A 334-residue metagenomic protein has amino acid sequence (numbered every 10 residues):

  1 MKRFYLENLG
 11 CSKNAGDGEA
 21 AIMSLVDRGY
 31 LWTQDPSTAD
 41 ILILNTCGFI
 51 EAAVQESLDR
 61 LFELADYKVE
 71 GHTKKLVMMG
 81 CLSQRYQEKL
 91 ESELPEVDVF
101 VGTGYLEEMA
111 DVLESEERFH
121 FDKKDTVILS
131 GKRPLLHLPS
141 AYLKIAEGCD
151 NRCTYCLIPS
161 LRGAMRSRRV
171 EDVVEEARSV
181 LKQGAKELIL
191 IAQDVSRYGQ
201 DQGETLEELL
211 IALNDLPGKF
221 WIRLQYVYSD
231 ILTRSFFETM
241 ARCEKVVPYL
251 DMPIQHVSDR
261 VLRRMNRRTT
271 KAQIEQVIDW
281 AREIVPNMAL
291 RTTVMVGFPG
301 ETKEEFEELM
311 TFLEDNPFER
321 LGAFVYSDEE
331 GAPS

Functional and structural regions predicted by a protein language model:
M1-Y198, S235, M240, L250 (+4 more regions): Proteins enriched for Cys/Gly/acidic motifs involved in redox and nucleic-acid/cofactor modification
N14, S83, G102-L106, Q202 (+5 more regions): Short beta->alpha junction loops/turns
I43, G203-T205: Short low-complexity, flexible loop/linker segments enriched in glycine and/or proline with clustered acidic
K182, E207-L216, W221, T233-T292: Radical SAM/AdoMet-radical enzyme domain recognition
A192-D201, I231-S235, I254-N266, V296-K303 (+1 more regions): Flexible glycine/acidic-rich beta-alpha junction loops that bind and position SAM and/or redox cofactors in anaerobic
L224: Intrinsically disordered, low-complexity polar regions and short flexible loop motifs
